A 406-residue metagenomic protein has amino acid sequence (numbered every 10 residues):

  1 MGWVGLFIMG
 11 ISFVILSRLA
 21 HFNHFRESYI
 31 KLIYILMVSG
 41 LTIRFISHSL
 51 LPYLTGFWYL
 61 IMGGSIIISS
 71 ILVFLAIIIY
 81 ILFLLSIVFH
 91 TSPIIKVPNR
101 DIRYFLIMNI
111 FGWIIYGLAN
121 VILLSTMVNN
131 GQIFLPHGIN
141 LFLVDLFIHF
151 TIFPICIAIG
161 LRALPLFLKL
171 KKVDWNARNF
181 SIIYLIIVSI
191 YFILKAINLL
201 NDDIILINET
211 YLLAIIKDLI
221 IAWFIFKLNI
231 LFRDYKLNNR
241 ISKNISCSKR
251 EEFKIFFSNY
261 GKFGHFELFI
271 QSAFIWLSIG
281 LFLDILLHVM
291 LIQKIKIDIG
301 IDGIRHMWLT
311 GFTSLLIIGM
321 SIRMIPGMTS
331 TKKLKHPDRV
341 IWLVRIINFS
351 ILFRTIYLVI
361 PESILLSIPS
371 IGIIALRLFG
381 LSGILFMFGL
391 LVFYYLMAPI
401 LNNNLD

Functional and structural regions predicted by a protein language model:
M1-D406: Hydrophobic alpha-helical transmembrane segments of multi-pass integral membrane proteins
